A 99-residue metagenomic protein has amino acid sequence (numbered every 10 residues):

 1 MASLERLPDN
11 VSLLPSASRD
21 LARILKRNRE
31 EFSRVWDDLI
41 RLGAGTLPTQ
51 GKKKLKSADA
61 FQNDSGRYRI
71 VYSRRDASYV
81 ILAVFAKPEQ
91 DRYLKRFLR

Functional and structural regions predicted by a protein language model:
M1-N10, R27-R29, D64-R69, S73-R99: Enriched for short, Lys/Arg-rich terminal
A2, D20-I24, S57: Residue-level detector of alpha-helix boundaries and kinks
L13-P48: N-terminal first-folded block
L21, K52, V84-K87: A generic structural signal for ordered secondary structure
D37-D64, R92: A short, surface-exposed loop/turn module that caps and links secondary-structure elements
